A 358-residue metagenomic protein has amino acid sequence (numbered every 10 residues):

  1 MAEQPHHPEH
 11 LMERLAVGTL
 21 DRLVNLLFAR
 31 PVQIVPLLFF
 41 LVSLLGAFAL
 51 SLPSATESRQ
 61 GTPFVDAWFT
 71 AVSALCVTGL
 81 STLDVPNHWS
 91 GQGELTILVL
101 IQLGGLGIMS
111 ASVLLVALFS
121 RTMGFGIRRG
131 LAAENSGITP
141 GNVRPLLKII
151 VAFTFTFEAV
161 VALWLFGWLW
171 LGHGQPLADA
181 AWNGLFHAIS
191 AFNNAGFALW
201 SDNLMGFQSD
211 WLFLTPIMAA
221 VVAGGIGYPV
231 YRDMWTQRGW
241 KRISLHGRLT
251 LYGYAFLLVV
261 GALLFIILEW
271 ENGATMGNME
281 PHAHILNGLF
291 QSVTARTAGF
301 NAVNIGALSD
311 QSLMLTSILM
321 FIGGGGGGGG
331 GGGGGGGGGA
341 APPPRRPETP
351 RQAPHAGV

Functional and structural regions predicted by a protein language model:
M1-V358: Membrane-proximal intracellular helices of multi-pass ion channels
